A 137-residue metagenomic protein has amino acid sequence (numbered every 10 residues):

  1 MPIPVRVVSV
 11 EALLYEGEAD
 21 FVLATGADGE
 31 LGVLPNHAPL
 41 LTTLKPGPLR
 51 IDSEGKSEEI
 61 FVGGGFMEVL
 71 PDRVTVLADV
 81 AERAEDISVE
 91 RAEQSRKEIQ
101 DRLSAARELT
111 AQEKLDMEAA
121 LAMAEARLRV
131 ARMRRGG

Functional and structural regions predicted by a protein language model:
M1-P4, M133: N-terminal export/targeting signal detector
R6-Q94, E98: Compact, glycine-rich, soluble single-domain proteins
A84-G137: Acidic/glycine-rich phosphate/pyrophosphate-binding loops and surrounding catalytic core that coordinate Mg2+
